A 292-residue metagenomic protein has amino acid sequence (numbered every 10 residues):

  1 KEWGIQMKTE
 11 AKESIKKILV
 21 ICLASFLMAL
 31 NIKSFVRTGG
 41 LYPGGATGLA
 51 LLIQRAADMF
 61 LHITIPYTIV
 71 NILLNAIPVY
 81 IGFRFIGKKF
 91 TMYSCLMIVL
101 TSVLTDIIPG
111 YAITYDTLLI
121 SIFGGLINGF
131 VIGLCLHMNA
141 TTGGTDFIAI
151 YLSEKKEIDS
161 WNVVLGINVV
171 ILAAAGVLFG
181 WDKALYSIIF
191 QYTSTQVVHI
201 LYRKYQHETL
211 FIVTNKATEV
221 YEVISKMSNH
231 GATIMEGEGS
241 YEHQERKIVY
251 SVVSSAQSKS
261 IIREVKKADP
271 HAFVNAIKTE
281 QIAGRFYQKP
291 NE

Functional and structural regions predicted by a protein language model:
K1-Q6: Short, Lys/Arg-enriched N-terminal segments with co-localized hydrophobic residues within the first ~10-30 amino acids
K8-N215: Core subunits and conserved enzymes of cellular information-processing and envelope-translocation systems across
K33, L61, E154, V164-I167 (+4 more regions): Positively charged, small/polar-rich N-terminal and surface patches that mediate targeting and assembly and bind
